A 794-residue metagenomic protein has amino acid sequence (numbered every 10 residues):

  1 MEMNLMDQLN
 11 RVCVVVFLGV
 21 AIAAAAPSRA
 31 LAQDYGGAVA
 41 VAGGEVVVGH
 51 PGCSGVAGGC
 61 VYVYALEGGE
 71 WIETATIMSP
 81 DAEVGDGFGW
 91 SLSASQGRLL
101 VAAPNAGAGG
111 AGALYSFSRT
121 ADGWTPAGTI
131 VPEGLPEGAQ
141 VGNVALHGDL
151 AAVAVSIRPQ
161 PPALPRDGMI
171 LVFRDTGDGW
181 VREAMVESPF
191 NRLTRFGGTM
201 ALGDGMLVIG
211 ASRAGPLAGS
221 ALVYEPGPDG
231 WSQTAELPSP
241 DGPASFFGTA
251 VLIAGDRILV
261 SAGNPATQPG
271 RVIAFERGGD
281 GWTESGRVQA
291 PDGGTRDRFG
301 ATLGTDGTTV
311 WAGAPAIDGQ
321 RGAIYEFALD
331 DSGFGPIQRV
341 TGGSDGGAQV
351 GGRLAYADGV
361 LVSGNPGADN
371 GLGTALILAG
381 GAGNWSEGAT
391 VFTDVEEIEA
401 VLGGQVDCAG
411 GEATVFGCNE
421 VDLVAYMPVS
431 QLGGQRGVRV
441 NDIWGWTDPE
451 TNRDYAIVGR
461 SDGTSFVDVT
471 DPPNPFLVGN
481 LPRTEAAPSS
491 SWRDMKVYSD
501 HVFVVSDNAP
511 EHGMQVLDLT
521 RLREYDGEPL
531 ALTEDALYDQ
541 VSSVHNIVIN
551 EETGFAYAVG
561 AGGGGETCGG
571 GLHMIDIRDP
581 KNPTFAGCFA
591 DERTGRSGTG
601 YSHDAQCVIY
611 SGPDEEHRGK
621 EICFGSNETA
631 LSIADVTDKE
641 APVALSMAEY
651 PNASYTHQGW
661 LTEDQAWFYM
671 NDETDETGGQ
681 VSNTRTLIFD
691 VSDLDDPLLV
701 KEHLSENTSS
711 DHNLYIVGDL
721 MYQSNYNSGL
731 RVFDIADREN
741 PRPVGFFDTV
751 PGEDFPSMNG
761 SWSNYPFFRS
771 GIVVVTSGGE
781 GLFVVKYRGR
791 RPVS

Functional and structural regions predicted by a protein language model:
M1-N10: N-terminal secretory signal peptides that target proteins for export/translocation
R11-V12, A30: Hydrophobic alpha-helical segments, especially transmembrane helices and their immediate juxtamembrane helical caps
C13-A24: Bacterial N-terminal signal peptides
A23-L31: Bacterial Sec-dependent signal peptides at the C-terminal "C-region" and cleavage site
L31-S794: Feature marking well-ordered beta-strand scaffolds used for ligand recognition
